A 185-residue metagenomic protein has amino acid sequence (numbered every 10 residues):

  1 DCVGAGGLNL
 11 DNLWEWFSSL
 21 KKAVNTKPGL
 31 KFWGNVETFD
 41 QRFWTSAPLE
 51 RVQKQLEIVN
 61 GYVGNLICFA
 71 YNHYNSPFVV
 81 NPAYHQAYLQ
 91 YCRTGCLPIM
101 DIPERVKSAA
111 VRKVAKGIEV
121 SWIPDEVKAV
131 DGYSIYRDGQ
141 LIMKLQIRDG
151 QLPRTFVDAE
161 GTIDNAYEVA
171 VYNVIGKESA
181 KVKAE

Functional and structural regions predicted by a protein language model:
D1-K21: Substrate-binding surface in catalytic domains of secreted glycosidases
V3-L8, K27-D101: Substrate-binding cleft of secreted/luminal carbohydrate-active enzymes
T94-A129, V174-E185: Pro/Thr/Ser/Gly-rich low-complexity, intrinsically disordered linker/stalk tracts
G132-I135: Short beta-strand elements bearing conserved aromatic residues within extracellular beta-rich modules
D138-G139: Short strand-turn-strand beta-turns centered on an Asx-Gly dipeptide
K144-Q151: Short beta-strand segments within Ig-like beta-sandwich modules, predominantly Fibronectin type-III
Q151-V157: Short S/T/G- and acidic-enriched coil/turn segments that sit immediately N-terminal to beta-strands in beta-sandwich
D158-K177: Beta-strand-rich modules
